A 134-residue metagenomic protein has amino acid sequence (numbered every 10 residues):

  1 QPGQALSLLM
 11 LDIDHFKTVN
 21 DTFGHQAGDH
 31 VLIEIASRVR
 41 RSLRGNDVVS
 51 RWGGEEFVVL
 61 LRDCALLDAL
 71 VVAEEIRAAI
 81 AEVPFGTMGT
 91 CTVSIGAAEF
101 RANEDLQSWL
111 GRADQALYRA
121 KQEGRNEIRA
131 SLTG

Functional and structural regions predicted by a protein language model:
Q1-L8, D14-R44, S50-G54, V58-R62 (+3 more regions): Conserved long alpha-helical elements within nucleotide-processing catalytic cores of c-di-GMP signaling and class III
L6, C91-V93, N126: Change "...and in nucleic-acid phosphodiester-cleaving endonucleases..." to "...and in nucleic-acid processing enzymes
I13, C64, F85, F100: Hydrophobic pocket-lining residues within nucleotide cofactor-binding pockets
R44, A81, F85, Y118 (+1 more regions): Generic structural signal for secondary-structure transition and capping sites
R51, I80-V93, W109: Catalytic core regions of nucleotide second-messenger enzymes
L67-A73, E99-G134: Catalytic-core segments of nucleotide cyclases and related cyclic-nucleotide turnover enzymes
R77: Short alpha-helical N-box/ATP-lid segment at the N-terminus of the HATPase_c
